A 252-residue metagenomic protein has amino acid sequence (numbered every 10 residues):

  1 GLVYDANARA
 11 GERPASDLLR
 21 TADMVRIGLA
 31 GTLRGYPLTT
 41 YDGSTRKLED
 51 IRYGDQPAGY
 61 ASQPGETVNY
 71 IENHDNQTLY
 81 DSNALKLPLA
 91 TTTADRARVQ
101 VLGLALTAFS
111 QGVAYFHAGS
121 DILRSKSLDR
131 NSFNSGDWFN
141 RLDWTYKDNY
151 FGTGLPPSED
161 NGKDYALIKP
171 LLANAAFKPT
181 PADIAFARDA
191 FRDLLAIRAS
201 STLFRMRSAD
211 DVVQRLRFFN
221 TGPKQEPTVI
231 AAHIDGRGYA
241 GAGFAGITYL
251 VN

Functional and structural regions predicted by a protein language model:
G1-P37: Polar, glycine-rich mid-to-C-terminal structural blocks that act as macromolecule-binding/assembly scaffolds
G31, G35, T39-D55: Long, low-complexity segments enriched in small/aliphatic residues
R46-T248: Loop/helix patches that line or flank the sugar-binding groove of alpha-linked glycan CAZymes
N252: Conformational-control "hinges and anchors"
